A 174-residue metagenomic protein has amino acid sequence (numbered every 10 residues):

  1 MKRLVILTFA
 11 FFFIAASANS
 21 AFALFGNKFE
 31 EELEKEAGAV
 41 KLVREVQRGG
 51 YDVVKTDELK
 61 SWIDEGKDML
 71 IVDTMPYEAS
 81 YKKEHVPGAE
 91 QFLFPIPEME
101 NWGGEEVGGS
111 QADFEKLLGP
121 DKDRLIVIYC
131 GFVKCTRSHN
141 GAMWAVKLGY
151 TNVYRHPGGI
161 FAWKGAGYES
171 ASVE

Functional and structural regions predicted by a protein language model:
M1-L4: Positively charged n-region of N-terminal signal peptides that target proteins for export
T8-A16: Bacterial N-terminal signal peptides
A18-K83, E174: Flexible, polar/low-complexity N-terminal or interdomain linker segments that lie immediately upstream of folded
R48, K60-R124, V173: Positively charged, proline/Ser/Thr-rich regional signature most characteristic of the Rhodanese/CDC25-like
K82-H85, H139-G141, A166: Short, solvent-exposed loop/turn and secondary-structure capping segments
G109-W163: Catalytic cysteine-centered active loop of the rhodanese-like fold, especially the PTP/DSP P-loop
G165-V173: Short, low-complexity, Pro/Ser/Thr/Gly-rich segments in the mature regions of secreted, periplasmic
